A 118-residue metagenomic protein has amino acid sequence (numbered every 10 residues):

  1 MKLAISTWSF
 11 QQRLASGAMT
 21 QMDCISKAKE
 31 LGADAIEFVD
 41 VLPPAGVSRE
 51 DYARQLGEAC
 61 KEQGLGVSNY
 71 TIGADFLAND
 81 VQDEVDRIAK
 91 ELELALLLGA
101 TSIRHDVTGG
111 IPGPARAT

Functional and structural regions predicted by a protein language model:
M1-A4, G64-L65: Transmembrane beta-strand segments of Gram-negative outer membrane beta-barrel proteins
A4-T20, G73-V85, P112-A117: Active-site mouth loops of central-metabolism enzymes
M19-M22, G46-Y52: Aromatic- and glycine-enriched glycan-recognition loops and surfaces that form the carbohydrate-binding subsites
T20-L42, L97-G99: Catalytic domains of carbohydrate-active enzymes, especially glycoside hydrolases
S26, D51-R54, E58-G66, L77-T118: Active-site acidic/histidine proton-transfer and metal-coordination neighborhood in alpha/beta enzyme cores
A33-A35, G64-V67: A common structural microfeature
E37, N69-T71, R104: Conserved beta-strand positions in the central sheet of alpha/beta enzyme cores
D40-G46, D75: Short active-site-proximal "capping" loops at secondary-structure junctions
